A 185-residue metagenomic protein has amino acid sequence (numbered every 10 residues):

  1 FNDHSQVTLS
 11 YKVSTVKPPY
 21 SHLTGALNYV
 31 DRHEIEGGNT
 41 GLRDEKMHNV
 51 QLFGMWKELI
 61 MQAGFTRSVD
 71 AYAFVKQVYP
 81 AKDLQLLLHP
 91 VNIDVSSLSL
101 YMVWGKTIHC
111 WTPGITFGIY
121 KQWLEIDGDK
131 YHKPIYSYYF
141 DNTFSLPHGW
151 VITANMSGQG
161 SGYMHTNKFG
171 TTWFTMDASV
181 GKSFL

Functional and structural regions predicted by a protein language model:
F1, L9, L42, V50-W56 (+3 more regions): Residues on the lipid-exposed face of transmembrane beta-strands in outer-membrane beta-barrel proteins
F1, V95-Y101, G105, T112-S145: Outer-membrane beta-barrel transmembrane domain signature of Gram-negative proteins, especially the mid-to-C-terminal
F1, Y20-N28, H33-E36, R67 (+4 more regions): Outer-membrane beta-barrel translocator domains and adjoining extracellular loop/strand segments of Gram-negative
D3, T15-V69, L86-S99: Outer-membrane beta-barrel signature, preferentially recognizing the C-terminal barrel domain of Gram-negative
H4-V7, E58-A63, I108-I115, H148-A154 (+1 more regions): Repeated loop/turn-to-beta-strand initiation elements of outer-membrane beta-barrel proteins
Y11-K17, L27, W56-E58, F65-A71 (+3 more regions): Transmembrane beta-strands of outer-membrane beta-barrel pores
H33-I35, R43-M47, V91-S97, I108 (+3 more regions): Transmembrane beta-barrel outer-membrane domains
H132-L185: Conserved C-terminal beta-signal and adjacent last beta-strands/turns of outer-membrane beta-barrel proteins
